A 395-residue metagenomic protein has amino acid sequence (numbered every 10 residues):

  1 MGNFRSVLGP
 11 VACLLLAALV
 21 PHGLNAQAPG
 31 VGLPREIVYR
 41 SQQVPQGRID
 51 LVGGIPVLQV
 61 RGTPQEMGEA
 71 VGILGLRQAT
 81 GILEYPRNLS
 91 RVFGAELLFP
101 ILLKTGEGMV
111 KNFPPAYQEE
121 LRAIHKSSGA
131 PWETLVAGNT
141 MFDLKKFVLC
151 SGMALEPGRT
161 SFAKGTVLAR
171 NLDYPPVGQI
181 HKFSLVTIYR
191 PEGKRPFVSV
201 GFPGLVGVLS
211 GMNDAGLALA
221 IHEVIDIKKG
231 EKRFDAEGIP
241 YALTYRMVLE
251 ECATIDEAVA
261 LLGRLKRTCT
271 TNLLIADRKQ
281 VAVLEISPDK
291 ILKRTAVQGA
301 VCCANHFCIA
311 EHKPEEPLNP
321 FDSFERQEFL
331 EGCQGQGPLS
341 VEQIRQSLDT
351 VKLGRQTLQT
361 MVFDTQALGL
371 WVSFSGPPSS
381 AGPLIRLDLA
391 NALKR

Functional and structural regions predicted by a protein language model:
M1-A12: Bacterial N-terminal signal peptides that target proteins for export
P10-P21: Bacterial N-terminal signal peptides
L24-A26: Boundary at the C-terminal end of the N-terminal hydrophobic targeting segment
A28-S127, T160-R395: C-terminal, well-structured catalytic/ligand-binding subdomain of enzymes
I124-S127, E133-A169: Gly/Pro-rich turn-and-neighbor structural signature
